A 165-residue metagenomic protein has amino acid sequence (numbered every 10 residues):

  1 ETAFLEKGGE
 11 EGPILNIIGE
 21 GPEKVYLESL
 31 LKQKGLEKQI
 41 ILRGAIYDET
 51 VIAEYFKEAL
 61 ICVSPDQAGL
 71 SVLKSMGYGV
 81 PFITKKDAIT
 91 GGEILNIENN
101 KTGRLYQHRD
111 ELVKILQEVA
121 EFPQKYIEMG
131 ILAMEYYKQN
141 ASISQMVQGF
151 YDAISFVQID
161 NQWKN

Functional and structural regions predicted by a protein language model:
E1-G12, E20, K32: Short hydrophobic signal-anchor/transmembrane segments that target glycosyltransferases and glycosylation machinery
V25-I46: Nucleotide-activated donor-binding/catalytic signature segment of Leloir-type glycosyltransferases, i.e., the conserved
A53, V72-Y78, I94-L95, K101: Short alpha-helical segment that forms part of, or immediately flanks, the ligand-binding pocket in carbohydrate-active
E54-Q67, V80-P81: Acidic donor-binding loop of glycosyltransferase active sites
P81-T90: Short hydrophobic beta-strand element within catalytic cores of glycosyltransferases and related nucleotide-activated
G92-Q117, Q124-I127: Change "using UDP/GDP/dTDP sugars" to "using nucleotide sugars
E121-S155, I159-N161: A charged, aromatic-enriched C-terminal amphipathic alpha-helix characteristic of glycosyltransferases across folds
